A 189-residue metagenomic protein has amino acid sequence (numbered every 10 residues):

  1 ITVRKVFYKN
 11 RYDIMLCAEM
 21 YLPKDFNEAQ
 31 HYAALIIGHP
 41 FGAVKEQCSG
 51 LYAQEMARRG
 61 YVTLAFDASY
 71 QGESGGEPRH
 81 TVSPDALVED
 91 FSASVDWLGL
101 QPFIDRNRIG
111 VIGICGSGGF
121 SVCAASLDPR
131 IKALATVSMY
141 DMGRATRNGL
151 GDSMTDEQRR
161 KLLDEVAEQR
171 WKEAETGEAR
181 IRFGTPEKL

Functional and structural regions predicted by a protein language model:
I1-Q30: N-terminal cap/lid segment of alpha/beta-hydrolase-fold proteins
Y32, H39-V44, C115: Active-site glycine-rich loops that stabilize anionic/oxyanionic intermediates across multiple enzyme folds
G42-Q54, A68: The serine-hydrolase catalytic nucleophile loop
Q47, S69-V82: Glycine-rich "HGGG/HGxG" loop immediately N-terminal to the catalytic nucleophile of the alpha/beta-hydrolase
C48, T81-P102: Alpha/beta-hydrolase active-site loop
E55-G75: Conserved alpha/beta-hydrolase
P102-C115: Alpha/beta-hydrolase fold nucleophile elbow
F120-L189: Alpha/beta-hydrolase-fold enzymes
